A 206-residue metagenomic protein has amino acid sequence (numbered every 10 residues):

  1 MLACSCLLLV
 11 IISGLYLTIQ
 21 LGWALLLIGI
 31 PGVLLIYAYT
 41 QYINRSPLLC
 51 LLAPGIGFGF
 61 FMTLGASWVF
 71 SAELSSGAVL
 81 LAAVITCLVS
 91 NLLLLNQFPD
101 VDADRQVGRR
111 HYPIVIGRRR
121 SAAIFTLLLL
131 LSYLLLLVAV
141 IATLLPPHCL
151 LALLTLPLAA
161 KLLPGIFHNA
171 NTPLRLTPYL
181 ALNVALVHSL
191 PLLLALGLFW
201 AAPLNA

Functional and structural regions predicted by a protein language model:
M1-Q20, Y112-L145, A185-L190: Multi-pass membrane catalytic core of lipid/isoprenoid biosynthesis enzymes
M1-S76: Intramembrane alpha-helical segments
Y16-L17, L35, F61, G65-V69 (+3 more regions): Alpha-helical membrane-inserting segments
V33-Y42, F60-G65, A83-F98, T155-I166: Transmembrane alpha-helical segments that form the membrane-embedded catalytic/substrate-channel core of multi-pass
L52-S67, I85, I114-R118, Y179-L194: Small-residue-rich segments of transmembrane alpha-helices in multi-pass membrane proteins, especially helix faces
G77-S90, T143-A152: Alpha-helical transmembrane segments
S90-P113: Acidic (Asp/Glu-rich) catalytic motifs at the cytosolic membrane interface
V138-A201, A206: Extended hydrophobic alpha-helices typical of membrane-associated regions
